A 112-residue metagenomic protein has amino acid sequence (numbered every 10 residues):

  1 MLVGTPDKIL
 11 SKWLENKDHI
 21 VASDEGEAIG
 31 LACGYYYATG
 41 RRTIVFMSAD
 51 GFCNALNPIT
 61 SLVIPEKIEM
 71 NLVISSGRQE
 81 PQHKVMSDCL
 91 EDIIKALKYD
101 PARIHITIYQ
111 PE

Functional and structural regions predicted by a protein language model:
M1-E112: Thiamine diphosphate
